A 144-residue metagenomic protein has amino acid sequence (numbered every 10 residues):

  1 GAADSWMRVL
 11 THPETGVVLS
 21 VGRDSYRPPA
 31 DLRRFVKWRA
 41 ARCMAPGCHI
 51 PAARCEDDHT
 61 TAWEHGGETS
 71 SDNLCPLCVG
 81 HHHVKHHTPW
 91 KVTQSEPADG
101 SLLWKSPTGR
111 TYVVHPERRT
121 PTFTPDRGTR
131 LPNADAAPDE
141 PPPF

Functional and structural regions predicted by a protein language model:
G1-F144: A boundary/linker detector
